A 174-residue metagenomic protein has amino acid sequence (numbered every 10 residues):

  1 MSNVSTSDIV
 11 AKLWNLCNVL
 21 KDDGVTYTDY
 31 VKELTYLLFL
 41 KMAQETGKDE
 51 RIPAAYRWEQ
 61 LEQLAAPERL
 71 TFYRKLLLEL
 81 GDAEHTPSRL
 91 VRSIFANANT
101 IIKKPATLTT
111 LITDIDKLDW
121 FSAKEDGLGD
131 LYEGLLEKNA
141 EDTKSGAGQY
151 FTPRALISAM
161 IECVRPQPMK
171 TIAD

Functional and structural regions predicted by a protein language model:
M1-P168: Non-catalytic, mostly N-terminal accessory regions of nucleic-acid modification and defense proteins
D174: Class I SAM-dependent methyltransferase core
